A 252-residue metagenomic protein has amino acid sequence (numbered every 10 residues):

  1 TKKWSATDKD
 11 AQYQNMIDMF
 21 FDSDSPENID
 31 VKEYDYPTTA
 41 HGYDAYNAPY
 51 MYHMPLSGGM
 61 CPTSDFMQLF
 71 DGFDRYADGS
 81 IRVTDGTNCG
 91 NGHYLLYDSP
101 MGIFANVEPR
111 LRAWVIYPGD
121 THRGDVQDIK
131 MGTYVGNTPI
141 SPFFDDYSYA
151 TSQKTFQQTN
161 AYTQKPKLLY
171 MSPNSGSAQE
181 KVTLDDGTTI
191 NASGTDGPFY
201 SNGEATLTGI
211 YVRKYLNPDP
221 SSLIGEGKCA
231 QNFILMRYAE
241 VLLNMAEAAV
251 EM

Functional and structural regions predicted by a protein language model:
T1, D30, V107, L111-I116 (+1 more regions): Extended, hydrophobic/aromatic-rich amphipathic alpha-helical segments that build helical scaffolds
T1-E180: An aromatic- and glycine-enriched ligand-binding surface/loop that stacks and positions planar moieties
T183, G187-R237: Active-site beta-strand/loop architecture of penicillin-binding DD-peptidases
